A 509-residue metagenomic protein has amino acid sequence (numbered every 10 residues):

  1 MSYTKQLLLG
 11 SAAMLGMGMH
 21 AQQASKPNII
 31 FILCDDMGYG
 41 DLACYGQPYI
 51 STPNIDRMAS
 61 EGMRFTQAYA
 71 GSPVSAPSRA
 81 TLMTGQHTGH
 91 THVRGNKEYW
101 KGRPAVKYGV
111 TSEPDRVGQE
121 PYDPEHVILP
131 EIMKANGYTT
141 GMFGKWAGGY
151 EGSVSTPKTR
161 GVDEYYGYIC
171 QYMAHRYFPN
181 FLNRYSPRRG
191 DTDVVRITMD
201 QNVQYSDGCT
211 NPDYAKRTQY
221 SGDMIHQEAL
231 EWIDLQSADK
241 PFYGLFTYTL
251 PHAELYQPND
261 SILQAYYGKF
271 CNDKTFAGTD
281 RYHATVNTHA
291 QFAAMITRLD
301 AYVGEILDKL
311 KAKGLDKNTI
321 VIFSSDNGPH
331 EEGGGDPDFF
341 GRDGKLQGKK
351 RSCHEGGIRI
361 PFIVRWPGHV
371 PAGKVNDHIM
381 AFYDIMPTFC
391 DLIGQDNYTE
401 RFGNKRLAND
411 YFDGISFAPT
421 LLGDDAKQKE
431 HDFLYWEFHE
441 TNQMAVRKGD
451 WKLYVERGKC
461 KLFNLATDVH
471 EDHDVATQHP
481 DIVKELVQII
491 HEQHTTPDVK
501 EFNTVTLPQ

Functional and structural regions predicted by a protein language model:
M1-S25: Bacterial Sec-dependent N-terminal signal peptides
Q22-P27, C34, Y39, R64 (+6 more regions): Long, internal low-complexity/basic segments
S25-I30, E61-T66, K134-G141, R160-D163 (+4 more regions): Loop/turn elements at helix/coil->beta-strand transitions in domains of secreted/extracellular proteins
Q47-A80, G85-H90, T139-G141, R160-I169 (+1 more regions): Short, structured active-site-proximal loop/turn typified by the sulfatase FGly-forming signature C/S-X-P-X-R
Q47-T52, Y69-V74, Y99-W100, R116-V127 (+8 more regions): A short beta-strand-to-alpha-helix junction
G95-Y138, W146-F242, T247-Q257, T279-A293: Formylglycine-dependent
G152-G161, A253-A265, D308-H369, A381: Histidine-centered active-site microenvironments of extracellular/periplasmic hydrolases and transferases
D163-E164, Y168-A174, P329-E355, H369-H378 (+3 more regions): C-terminal cap/loop subdomain of S1 sulfatases and analogous C-terminal strand-loop tails that border
